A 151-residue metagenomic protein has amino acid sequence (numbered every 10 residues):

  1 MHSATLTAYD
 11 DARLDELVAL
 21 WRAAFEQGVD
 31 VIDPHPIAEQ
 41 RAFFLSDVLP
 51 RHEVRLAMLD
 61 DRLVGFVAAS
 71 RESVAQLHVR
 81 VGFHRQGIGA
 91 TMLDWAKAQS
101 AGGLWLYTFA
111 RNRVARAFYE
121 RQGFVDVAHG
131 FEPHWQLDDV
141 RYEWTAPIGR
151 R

Functional and structural regions predicted by a protein language model:
M1-D15, W144, I148-R151: Conserved N-terminal entry element of GNAT/NAT acetyltransferase domains
L14, A19-L45: Conserved GNAT-fold acetyl-CoA-binding loop/helix
L45-L56, S73: A short helix-loop-beta-strand connector motif used in the catalytic cores of GNAT acetyltransferases and, in some
L56, R62-H78: Conserved beta-strand in the GNAT
A57, F83, G87-W95: Conserved acetyl-CoA pyrophosphate-binding loop and the N-cap/start of the following alpha-helix in GNAT-like
V74-H84, T108-F109: A short, internal acetyl-CoA/4′-phosphopantetheine-binding micro-motif in the GNAT/acyltransferase core
A90-D94, R111-A128, E132-L137: Conserved active-site alpha-helix within GNAT-family acetyltransferase domains
Q99-R111: Conserved GNAT acetyl-CoA-binding A-motif
